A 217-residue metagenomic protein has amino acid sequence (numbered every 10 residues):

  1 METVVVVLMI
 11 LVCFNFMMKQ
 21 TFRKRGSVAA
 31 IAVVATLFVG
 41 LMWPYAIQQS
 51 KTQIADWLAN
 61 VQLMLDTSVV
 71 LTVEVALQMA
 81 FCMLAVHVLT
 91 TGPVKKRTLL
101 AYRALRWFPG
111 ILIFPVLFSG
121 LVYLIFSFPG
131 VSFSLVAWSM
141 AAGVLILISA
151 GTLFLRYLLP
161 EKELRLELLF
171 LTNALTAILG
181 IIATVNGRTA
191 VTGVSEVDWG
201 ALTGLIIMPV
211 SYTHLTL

Functional and structural regions predicted by a protein language model:
M1-M9, L71-M79, L135-G143: Structural signature of hydrophobic alpha-helical transmembrane segments
V5-F22: N-terminal signal-anchor/start-transfer transmembrane helix
A30-Q53: A generic, lipid-embedded transmembrane alpha helix
A35-W43, V73-H87, Y102-V122, L168-G180: Alpha-helical transmembrane segments of multi-pass integral membrane proteins
Y45-A46, T176-T192: Hydrophobic alpha-helical transmembrane segments in multi-pass integral membrane proteins
T52-V88, G204: Alpha-helical transmembrane-segment detector that highlights a single hydrophobic TM helix and its immediate
A85-S149: Membrane-proximal helix-loop-helix units in multi-pass membrane proteins
T213-L217: Conserved small/polar residues in nucleotide/adenosyl-binding loops
